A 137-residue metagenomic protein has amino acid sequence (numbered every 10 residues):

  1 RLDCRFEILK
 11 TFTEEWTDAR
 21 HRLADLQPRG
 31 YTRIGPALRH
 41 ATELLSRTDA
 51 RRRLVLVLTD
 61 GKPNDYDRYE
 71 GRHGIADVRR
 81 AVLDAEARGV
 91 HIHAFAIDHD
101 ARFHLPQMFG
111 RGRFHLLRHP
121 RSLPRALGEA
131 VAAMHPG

Functional and structural regions predicted by a protein language model:
R1-G137: Acidic, glycine-rich A-domain
